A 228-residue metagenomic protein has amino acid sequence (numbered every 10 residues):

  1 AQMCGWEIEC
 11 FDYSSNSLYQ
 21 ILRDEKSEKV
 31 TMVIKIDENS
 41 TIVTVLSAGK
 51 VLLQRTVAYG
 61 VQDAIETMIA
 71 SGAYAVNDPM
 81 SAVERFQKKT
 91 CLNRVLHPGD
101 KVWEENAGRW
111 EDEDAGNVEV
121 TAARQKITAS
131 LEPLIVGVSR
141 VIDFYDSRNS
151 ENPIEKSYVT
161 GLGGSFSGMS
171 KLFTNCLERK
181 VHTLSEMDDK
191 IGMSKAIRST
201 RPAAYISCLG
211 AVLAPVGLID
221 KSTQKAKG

Functional and structural regions predicted by a protein language model:
A1-G228: Hydrophobic/aromatic-enriched cytosolic interaction surfaces used to assemble or bind macromolecules
